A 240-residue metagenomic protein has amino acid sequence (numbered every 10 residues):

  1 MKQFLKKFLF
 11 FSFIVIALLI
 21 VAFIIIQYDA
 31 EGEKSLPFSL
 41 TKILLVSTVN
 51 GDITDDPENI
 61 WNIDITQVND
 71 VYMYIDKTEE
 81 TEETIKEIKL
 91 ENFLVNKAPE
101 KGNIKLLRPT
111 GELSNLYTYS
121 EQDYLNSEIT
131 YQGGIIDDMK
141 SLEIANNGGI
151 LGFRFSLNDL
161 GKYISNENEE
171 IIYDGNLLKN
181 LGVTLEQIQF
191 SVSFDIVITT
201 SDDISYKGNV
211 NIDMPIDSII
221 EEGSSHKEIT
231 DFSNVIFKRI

Functional and structural regions predicted by a protein language model:
M1, I198-T200: Hydrophobic, Leu/Ile/Phe/Ala-enriched alpha-helical segments that form helix-helix packing faces
M1-A17: N-terminal Sec-pathway targeting helices
I16-Q27: Hydrophobic alpha-helical membrane-insertion segments, chiefly the h-region of N-terminal signal peptides
I25-Q187, S201-I240: Non-catalytic macromolecular-recognition regions in eukaryotic signaling proteins
F190-I198: Short, structured surface segments that line ligand/substrate-binding pockets
